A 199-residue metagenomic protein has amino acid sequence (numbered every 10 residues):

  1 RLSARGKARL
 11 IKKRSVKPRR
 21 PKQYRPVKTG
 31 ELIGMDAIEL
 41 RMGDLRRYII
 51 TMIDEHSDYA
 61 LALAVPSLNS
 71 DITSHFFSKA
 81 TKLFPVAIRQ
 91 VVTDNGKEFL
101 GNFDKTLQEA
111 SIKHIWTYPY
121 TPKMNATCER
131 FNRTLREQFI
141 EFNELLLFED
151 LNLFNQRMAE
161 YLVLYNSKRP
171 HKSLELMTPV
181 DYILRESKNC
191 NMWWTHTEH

Functional and structural regions predicted by a protein language model:
R1-I53, Y59, I72-H75, V86-I88 (+1 more regions): Mobile-element integrase/transposase regions, centering on the N-terminal DNA-binding/Zn-coordinating module
K12-K13, K17-K22, G101, A110 (+1 more regions): C-terminal domain-tail junction helix/linker
D36, M52, D58, F77 (+8 more regions): Mobile genetic element proteins and their domesticated derivatives, centered on retroelements and DNA transposons
D58-L63, I115-T117, E141-F142: Short small-residue beta-strand/loop micro-motif enriched in glycine and branched aliphatics
L68, V86-G101, Y120, E175-V180: Acidic/histidine-rich, metal-coordinating catalytic segments
K82, D104-K113: Short, surface-exposed basic-aromatic patches at helix termini and helix-loop junctions that form
Q90-N95, E109-T127, N143-E149: RNase H-like polynucleotidyl transferase catalytic core
T127-I140: Short amphipathic alpha-helical "interface-anchor" segments enriched in bulky aromatics
